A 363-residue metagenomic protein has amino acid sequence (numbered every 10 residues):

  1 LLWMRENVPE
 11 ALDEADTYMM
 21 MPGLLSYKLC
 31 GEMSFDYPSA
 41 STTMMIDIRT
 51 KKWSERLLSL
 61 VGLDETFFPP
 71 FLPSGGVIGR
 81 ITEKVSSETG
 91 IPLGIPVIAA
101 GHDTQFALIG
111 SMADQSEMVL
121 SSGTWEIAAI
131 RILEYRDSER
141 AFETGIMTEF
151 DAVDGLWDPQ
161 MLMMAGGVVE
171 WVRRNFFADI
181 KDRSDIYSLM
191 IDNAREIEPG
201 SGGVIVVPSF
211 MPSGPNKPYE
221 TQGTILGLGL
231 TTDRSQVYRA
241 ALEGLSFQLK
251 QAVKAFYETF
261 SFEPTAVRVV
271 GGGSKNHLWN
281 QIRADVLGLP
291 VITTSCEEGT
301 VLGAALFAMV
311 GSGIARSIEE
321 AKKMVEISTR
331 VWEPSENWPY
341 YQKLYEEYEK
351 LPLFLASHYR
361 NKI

Functional and structural regions predicted by a protein language model:
L2-E32, S39, M44-G62, E83-V270 (+1 more regions): Active-site core segments that coordinate phosphate-bearing ligands/cofactors across diverse enzyme families
D47-R49, S74-I78: Short beta-strand to alpha-helix junction loop
G62-P73: A conserved helix-loop-beta module that forms one wall/lid of the active-site cleft in ATP-utilizing catalytic domains
